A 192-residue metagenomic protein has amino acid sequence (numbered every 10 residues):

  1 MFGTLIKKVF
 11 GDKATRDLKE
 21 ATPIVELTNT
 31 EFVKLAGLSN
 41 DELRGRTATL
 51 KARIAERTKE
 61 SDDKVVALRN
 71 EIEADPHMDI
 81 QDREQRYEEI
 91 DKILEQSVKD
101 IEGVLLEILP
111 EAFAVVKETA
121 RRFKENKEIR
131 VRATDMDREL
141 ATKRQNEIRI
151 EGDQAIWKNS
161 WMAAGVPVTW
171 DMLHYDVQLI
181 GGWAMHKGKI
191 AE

Functional and structural regions predicted by a protein language model:
F2, I6-K7: N-terminal cationic and glycine-rich segments that engage phosphates or anionic surfaces
G11-T15: Transmembrane signal-anchor/signal-peptide helices with a preference for the extracytoplasmic
D17-E192: Conserved pre-motif I regulatory segment
